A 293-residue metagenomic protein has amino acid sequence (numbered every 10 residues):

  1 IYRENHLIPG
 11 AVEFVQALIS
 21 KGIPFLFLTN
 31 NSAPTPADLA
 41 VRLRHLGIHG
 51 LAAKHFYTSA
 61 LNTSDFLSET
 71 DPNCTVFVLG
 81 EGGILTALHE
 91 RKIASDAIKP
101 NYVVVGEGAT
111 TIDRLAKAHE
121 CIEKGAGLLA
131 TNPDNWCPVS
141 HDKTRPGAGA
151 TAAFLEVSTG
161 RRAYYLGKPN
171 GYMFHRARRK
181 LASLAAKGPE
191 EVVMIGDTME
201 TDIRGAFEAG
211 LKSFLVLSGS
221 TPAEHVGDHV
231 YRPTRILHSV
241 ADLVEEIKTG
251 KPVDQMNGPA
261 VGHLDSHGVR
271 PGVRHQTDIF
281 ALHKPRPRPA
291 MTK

Functional and structural regions predicted by a protein language model:
Y2-L26, S32-Y57, L61-H275, I279-P287 (+1 more regions): Asp-based, Mg2+/Mn2+-dependent phosphohydrolase catalytic module
